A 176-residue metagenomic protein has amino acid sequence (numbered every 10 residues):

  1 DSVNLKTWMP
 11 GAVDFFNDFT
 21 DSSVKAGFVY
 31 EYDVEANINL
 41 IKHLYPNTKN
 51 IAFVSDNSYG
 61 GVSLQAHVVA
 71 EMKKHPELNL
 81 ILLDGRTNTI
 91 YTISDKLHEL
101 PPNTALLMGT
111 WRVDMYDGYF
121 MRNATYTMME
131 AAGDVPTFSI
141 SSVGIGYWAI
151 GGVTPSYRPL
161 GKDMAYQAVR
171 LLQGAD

Functional and structural regions predicted by a protein language model:
D1-D176: Short hydrophobic alpha-helices and adjacent helix-cap/hinge residues
